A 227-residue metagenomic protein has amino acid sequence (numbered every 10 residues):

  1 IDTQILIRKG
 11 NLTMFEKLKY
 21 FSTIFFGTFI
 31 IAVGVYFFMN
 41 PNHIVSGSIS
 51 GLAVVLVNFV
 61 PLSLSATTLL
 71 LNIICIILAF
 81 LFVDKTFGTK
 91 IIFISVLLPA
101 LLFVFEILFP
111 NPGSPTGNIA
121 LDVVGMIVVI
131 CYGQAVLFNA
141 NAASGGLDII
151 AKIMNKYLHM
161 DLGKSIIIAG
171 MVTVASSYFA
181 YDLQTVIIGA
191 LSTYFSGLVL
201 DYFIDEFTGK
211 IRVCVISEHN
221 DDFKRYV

Functional and structural regions predicted by a protein language model:
I1-T13: Short, Lys/Arg-enriched N-terminal segments with co-localized hydrophobic residues within the first ~10-30 amino acids
G10-N220: Core subunits and conserved enzymes of cellular information-processing and envelope-translocation systems across
D222-V227: Generic non-transmembrane alpha-helical segments
